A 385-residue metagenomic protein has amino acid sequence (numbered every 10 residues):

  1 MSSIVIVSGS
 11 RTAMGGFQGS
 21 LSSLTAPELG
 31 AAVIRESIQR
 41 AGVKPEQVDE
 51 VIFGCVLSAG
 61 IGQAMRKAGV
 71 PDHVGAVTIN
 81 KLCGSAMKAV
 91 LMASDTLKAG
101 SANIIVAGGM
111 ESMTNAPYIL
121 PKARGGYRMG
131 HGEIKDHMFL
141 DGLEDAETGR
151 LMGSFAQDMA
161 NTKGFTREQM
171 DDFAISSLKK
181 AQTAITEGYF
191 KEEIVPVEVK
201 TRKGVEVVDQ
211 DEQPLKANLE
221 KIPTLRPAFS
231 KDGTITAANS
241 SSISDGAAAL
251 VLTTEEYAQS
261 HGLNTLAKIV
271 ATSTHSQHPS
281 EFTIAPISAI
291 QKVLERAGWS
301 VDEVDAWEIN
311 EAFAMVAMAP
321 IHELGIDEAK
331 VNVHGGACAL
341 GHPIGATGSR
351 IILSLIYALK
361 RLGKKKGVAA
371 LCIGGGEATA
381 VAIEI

Functional and structural regions predicted by a protein language model:
M1-A68, G75, F155-R167, S177 (+3 more regions): Conserved active-site "lid/cap" helical segment
M1-P27, E36, L219-I284, S288 (+4 more regions): Condensing-enzyme catalytic core mediating Claisen C-C bond formation in acyl metabolism
S10-T12, S23-A32, R40, Q169-S260 (+3 more regions): N-terminal extracellular/periplasmic Venus flytrap/periplasmic-binding protein-like
I52-F53, F155-Q157, E193, K200 (+1 more regions): Active-site pocket-lining segment
C55-I104, A146-L151, K216-S242, E323-R350 (+2 more regions): Conserved catalytic cysteine-centered active-site region of acyl-thioester-dependent Claisen-condensing enzymes
I79-E111, A160-Y189, A249-E256, I321 (+2 more regions): Active-site-proximal alpha-helical scaffold in enzymes
I104-M159: Flexible glycine-/small-residue-enriched beta->alpha junction loops that bind anionic phosphate/pyrophosphate groups
